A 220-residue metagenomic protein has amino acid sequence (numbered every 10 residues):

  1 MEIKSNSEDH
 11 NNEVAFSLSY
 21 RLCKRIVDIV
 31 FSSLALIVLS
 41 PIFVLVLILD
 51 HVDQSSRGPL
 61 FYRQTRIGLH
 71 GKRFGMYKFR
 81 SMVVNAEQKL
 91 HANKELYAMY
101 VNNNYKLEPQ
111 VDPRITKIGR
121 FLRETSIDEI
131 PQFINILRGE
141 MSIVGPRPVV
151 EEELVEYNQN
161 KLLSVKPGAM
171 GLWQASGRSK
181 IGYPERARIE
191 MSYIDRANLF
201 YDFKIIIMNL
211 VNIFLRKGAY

Functional and structural regions predicted by a protein language model:
M1-C23: Flexible, Lys/Arg-rich cytosolic regulatory linkers and terminal tails that connect or flank
M1-D9, P59, R123-E124, I130-Y220: Hydrophobic structural segments characteristic of membrane proteins
I3, L60-P113, M170-E190: Short, glycine-rich, amphipathic interfacial segments at transmembrane boundaries or analogous
N12-F16, R25-D28, P113, K166 (+1 more regions): Short hydrophobic/aromatic segments of transmembrane alpha-helices and their interfaces
A15, S19, V111-R114, V165 (+2 more regions): Residue-level signature of the cytosolic catalytic core of signaling kinases
F16-E87, L199, I205-Y220: A hydrophobic, helix-centered structural microdomain
R25, Q64-G68, G75-M82, R114 (+5 more regions): Short, cationic motifs built from Arg/Lys/His that form the positively charged side of catalytic pockets
